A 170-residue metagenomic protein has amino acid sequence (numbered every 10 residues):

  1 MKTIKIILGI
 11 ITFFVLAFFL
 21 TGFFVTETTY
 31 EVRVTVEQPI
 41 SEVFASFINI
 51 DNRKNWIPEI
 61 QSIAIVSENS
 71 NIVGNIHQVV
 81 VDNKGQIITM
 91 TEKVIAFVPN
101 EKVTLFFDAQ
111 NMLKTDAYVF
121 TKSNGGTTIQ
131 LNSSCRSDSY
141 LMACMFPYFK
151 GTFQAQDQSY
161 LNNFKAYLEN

Functional and structural regions predicted by a protein language model:
K2-A64: Hydrophobic ligand-binding cavity/cleft-lining segments
F24-T26, N71, K84-Q86, D108-M112 (+1 more regions): A generic structural micro-feature
V32-V34, V79, M90-A96, K114-K122 (+1 more regions): Hydrophobic/aromatic beta-strand elements that line small-molecule binding cavities or substrate pockets in beta-rich
E37-S41, I65-V73, I95-E101, V119-Q130 (+1 more regions): A short, structured loop/turn motif at beta-sheet edges
E42-F47, R53, H77, V94 (+3 more regions): Hydrophobic pocket/interface hotspot
N52-T89, F97-N100: Short beta-edge strand/loop motif at the mouth of beta-sheet-based domains
F107-Q158: Beta-strand/loop substructures that line and gate deep hydrophobic ligand-binding cavities in soluble
D157-L161, K165-E169: Short amphipathic alpha-helical signal-transduction/dimerization elements
